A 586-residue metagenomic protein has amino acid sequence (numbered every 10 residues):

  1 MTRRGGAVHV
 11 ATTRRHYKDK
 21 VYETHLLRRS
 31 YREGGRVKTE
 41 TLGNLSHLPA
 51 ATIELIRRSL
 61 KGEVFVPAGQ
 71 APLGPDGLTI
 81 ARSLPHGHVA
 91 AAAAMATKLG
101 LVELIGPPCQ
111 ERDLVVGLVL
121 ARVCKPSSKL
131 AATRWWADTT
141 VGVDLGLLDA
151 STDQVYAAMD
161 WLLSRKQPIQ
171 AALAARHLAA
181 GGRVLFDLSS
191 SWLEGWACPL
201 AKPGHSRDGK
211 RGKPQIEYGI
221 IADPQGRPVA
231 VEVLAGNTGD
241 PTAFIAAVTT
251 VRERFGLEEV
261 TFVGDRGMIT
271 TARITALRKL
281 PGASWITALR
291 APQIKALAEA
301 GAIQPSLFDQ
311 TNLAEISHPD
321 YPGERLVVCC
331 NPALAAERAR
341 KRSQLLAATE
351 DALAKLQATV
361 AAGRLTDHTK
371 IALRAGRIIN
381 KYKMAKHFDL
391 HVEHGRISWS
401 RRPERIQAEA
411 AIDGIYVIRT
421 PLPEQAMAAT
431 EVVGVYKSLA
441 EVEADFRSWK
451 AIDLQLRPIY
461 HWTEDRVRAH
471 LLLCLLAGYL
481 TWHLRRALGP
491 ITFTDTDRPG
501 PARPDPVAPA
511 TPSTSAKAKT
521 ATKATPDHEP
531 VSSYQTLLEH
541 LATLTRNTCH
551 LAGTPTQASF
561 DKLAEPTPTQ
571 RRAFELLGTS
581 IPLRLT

Functional and structural regions predicted by a protein language model:
M1-T79: Nucleic acid-processing catalytic cores of prokaryotic defense/repair systems
T2-R3, A7-T12, Y17-R29, G34-K38 (+1 more regions): Anion-binding and metal-coordination hotspots
G43-S46, K61, G74, T79 (+5 more regions): Compositionally biased amphipathic helical and low-complexity segments enriched in hydrophobic
N44-I53, F65-G69, T79-G87, D187 (+4 more regions): Poly-acidic low-complexity segments
G69, G74-G77, G87, P506 (+1 more regions): Intrinsically disordered, low-complexity segments enriched in proline/serine/threonine
G74-G117: Basic, short loop/linker segments at the boundary and entry of helix-turn-helix/winged-helix-like folds
